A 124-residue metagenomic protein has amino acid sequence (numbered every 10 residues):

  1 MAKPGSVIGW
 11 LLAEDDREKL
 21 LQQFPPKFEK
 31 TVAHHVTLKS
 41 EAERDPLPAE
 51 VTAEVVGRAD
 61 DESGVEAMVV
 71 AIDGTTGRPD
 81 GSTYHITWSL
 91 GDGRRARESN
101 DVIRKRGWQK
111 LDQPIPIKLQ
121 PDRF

Functional and structural regions predicted by a protein language model:
M1-F124: Histidine-dependent nucleotide/RNA phosphoesterase domain, centered on the 2H-phosphoesterase fold with its duplicated
